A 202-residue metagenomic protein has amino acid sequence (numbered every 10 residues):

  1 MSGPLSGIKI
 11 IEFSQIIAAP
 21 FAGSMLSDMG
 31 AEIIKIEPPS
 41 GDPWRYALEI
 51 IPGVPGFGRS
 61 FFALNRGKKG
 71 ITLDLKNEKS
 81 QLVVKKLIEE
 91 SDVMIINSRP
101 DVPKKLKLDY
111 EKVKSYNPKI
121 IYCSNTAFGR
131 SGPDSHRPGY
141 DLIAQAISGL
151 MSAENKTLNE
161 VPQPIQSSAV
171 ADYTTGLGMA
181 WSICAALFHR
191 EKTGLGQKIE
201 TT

Functional and structural regions predicted by a protein language model:
M1-L195: N-terminal helix-loop segment corresponding to the beta1-alpha1 unit of nucleotide/adenylate-binding folds
G196-T202: Beta-strand segments within the central parallel beta-sheet cores of soluble alpha/beta enzyme folds
